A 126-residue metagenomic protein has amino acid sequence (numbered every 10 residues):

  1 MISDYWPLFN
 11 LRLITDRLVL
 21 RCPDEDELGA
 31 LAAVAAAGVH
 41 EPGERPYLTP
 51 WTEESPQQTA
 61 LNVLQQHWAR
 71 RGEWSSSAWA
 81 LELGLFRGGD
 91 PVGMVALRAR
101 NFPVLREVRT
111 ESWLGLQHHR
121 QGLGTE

Functional and structural regions predicted by a protein language model:
M1-Q117: GNAT-family acyltransferases
H118, G122-E126: Conserved acetyl-CoA pyrophosphate-binding loop and the N-cap/start of the following alpha-helix in GNAT-like
